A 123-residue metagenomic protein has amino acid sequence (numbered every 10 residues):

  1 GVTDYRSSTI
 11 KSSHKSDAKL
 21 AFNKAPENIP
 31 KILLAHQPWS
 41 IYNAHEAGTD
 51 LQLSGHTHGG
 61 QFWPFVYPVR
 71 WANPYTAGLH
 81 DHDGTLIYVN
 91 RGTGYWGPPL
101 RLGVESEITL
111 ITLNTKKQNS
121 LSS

Functional and structural regions predicted by a protein language model:
G1-S123: Soluble catalytic domains of enzymes that build or remodel membrane lipids, polysaccharides, and related
